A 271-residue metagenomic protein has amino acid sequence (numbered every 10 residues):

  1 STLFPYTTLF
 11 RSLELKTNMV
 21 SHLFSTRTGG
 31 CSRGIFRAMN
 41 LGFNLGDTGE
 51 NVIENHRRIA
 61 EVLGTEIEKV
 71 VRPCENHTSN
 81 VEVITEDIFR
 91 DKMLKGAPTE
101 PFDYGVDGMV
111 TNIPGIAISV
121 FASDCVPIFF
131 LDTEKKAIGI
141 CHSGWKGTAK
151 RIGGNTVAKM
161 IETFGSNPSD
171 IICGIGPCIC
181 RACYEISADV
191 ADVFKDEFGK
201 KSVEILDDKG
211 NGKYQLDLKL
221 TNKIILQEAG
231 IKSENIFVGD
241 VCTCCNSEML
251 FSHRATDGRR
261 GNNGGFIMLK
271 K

Functional and structural regions predicted by a protein language model:
S1-Y6: Short, exposed "boundary/linker" segments that immediately precede the start of a downstream structural module
T7-K271: Active-site microenvironment for binding and transforming phosphate-containing groups
